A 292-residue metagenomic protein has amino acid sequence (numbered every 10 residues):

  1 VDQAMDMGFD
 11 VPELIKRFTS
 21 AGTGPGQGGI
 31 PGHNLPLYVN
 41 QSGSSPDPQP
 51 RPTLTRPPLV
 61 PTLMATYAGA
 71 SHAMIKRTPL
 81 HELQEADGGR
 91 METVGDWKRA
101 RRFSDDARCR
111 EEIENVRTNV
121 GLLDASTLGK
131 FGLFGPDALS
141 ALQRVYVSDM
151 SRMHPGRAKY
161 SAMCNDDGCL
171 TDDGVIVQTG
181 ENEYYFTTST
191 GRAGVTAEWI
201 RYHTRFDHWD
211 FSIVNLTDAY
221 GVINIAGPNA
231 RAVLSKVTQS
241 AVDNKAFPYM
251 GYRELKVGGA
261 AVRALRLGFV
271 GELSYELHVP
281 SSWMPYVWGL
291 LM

Functional and structural regions predicted by a protein language model:
V1-F9: Amphipathic, charged-and-aliphatic alpha-helical interface segments that function as noncatalytic docking
G8, P12-G24, H33-M292: Basic, glycine/lysine-rich polyanion-binding surfaces/domains
